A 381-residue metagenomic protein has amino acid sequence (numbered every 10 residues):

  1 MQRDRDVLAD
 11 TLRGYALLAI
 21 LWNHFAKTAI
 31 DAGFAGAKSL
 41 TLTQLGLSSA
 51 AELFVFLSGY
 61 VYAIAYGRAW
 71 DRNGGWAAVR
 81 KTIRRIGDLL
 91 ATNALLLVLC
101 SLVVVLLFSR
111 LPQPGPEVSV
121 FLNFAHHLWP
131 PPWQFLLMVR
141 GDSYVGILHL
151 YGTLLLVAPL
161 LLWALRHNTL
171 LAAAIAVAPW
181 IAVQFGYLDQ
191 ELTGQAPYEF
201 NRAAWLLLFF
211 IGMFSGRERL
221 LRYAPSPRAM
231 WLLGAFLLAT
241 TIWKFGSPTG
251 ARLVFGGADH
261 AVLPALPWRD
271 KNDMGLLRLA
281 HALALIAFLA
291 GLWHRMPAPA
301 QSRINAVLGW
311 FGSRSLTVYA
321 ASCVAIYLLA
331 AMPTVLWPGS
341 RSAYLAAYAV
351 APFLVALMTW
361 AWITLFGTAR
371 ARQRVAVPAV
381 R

Functional and structural regions predicted by a protein language model:
M1-R381: Alpha-helical transmembrane segments and their immediate juxtamembrane cytosolic regions
